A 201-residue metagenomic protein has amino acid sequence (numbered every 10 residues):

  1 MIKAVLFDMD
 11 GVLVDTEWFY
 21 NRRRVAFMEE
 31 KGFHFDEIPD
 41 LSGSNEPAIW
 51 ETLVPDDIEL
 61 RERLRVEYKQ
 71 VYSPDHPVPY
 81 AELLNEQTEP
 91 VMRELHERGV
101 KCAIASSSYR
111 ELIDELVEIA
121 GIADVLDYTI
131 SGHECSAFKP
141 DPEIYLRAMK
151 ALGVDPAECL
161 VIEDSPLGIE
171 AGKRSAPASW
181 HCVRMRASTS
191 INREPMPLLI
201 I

Functional and structural regions predicted by a protein language model:
M1-K3, R93-H96, Y109-I201: Asp-based, Mg2+/Mn2+-dependent phosphohydrolase catalytic module
I2-R98, A123: N-terminal helical cap/lid subdomain that shapes the substrate entry/recognition surface in HAD-like hydrolases
M9, L41, K101, I130 (+1 more regions): Short glycine/serine/threonine-biased micro-segments
L13, C102-A105, V161-I162: Conserved SAM-binding loop
W18, S106, E115: Conserved catalytic-core motifs of eukaryotic protein kinase domains, centered on the activation segment
H34, K101, A178: Residue-level detector of anion-binding/catalytic polar loops
L84, A105, A137: Residue-level marker of regulatory loop/turn positions in helix-turn-helix DNA-binding domains and in histidine
